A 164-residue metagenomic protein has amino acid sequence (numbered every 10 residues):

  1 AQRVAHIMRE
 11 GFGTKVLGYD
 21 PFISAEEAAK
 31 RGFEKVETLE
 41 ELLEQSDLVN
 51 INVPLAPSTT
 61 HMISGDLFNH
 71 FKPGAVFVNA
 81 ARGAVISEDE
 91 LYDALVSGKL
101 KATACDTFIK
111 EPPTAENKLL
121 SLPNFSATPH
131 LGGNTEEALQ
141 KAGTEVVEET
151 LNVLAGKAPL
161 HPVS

Functional and structural regions predicted by a protein language model:
A1-P73: Rossmann-like dinucleotide/phosphate-binding beta-alpha-beta segment
G65, G74-S164: Rossmann-like dinucleotide-binding domain for NAD(H)/NADP(H)
